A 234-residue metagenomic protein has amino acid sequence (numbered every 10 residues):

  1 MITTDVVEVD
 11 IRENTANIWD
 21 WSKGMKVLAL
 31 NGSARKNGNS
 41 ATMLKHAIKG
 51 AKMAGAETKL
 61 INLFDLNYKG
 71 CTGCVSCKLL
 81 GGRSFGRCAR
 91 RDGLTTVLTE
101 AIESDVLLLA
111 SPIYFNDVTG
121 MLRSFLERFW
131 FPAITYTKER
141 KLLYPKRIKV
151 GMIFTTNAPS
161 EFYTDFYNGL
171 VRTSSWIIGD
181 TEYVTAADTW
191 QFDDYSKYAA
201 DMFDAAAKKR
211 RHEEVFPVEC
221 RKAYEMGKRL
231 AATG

Functional and structural regions predicted by a protein language model:
I2-I134, K138, M202-G234: N-terminal beta1-alpha1-beta2 submodule of the flavodoxin-like/Rossmannoid cofactor-binding fold
L30-G32, L63, I153-N157, A186: Cofactor-binding loop segments of dinucleotide-utilizing enzymes, especially the Rossmann-like FAD- and NAD(P)+-binding
C71-C74, T164, D193-Y198: Short aromatic-enriched loop/helix-cap "lid" or pocket-rim segments at secondary-structure transitions that line
Y114-N116, A158-P159, W190: Short, catalytically relevant binding-site loops at active-site mouths
G120-M121, I134-V184: Short, glycine-/small-residue-rich phosphate/pyrophosphate-handling segment
E182-D193: Beta-strand-loop-alpha "switch" segments that mediate conformational coupling across diverse proteins
